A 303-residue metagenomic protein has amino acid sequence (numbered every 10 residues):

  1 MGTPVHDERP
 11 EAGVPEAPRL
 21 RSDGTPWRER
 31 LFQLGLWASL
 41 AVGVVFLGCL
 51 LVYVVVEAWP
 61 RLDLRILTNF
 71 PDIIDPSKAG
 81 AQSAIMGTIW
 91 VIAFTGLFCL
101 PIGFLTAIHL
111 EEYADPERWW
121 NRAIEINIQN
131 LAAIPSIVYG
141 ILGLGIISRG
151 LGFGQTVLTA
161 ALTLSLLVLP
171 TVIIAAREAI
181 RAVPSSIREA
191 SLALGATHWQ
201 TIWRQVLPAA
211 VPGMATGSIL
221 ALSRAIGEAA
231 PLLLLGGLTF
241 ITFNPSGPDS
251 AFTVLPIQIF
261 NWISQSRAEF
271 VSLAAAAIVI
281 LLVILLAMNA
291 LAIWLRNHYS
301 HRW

Functional and structural regions predicted by a protein language model:
M1-V42, A292-W303: Transmembrane alpha-helical segments of polytopic membrane transport and secretion proteins
P15-A38, Y53-T95, E117-R118, Q258-S272: Periplasmic/extracellular loop-to-transmembrane helix junction in inner-membrane transport proteins
I74-D75, A79, L232-L282: Interhelical loop and adjacent transmembrane-helix boundary motif in polytopic membrane transport permeases
T95-I128, I141, A292-H298: Transmembrane-helix boundary motif in ABC transporter permease subunits
G96, A175, H198-G236: Transmembrane alpha-helices
A114-W120, E125, R188-T216: Amphipathic cytosolic juxtamembrane alpha-helices at the membrane-cytosol interface of multi-pass membrane transporters
I128-L166: Generic hydrophobic transmembrane alpha-helix motif, especially the helices
R177, R181, S185, L192 (+2 more regions): C-terminal transmembrane helix and the adjacent membrane-cytosol boundary/short C-terminal tail of inner/organellar
